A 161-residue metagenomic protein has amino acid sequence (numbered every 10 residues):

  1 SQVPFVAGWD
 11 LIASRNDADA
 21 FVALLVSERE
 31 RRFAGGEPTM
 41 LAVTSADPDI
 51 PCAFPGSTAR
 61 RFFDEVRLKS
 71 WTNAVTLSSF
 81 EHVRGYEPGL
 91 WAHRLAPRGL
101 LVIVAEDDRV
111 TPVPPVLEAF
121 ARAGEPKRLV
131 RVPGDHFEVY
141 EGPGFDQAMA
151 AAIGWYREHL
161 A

Functional and structural regions predicted by a protein language model:
S1-F63: Alpha/beta-hydrolase-fold enzymes
V6-A7, A74-A92: Active-site nucleophile elbow and catalytic-triad environment of alpha/beta-hydrolase enzymes
R84, V104, R109-P115: Conserved alpha/beta-hydrolase "acid-adjacent" motif
H93-A96, A121-G124: Short, conserved loop/helix-junction motifs that constitute active-site signature segments in enzyme catalytic cores
L95-A96, L101-V104: Short beta-strand/loop motif that positions the catalytic acidic residue of the alpha/beta-hydrolase fold
G134-M149: Catalytic histidine-centered segment of alpha/beta-hydrolase-like enzymes
A151-H159: C-terminal alpha-helix
